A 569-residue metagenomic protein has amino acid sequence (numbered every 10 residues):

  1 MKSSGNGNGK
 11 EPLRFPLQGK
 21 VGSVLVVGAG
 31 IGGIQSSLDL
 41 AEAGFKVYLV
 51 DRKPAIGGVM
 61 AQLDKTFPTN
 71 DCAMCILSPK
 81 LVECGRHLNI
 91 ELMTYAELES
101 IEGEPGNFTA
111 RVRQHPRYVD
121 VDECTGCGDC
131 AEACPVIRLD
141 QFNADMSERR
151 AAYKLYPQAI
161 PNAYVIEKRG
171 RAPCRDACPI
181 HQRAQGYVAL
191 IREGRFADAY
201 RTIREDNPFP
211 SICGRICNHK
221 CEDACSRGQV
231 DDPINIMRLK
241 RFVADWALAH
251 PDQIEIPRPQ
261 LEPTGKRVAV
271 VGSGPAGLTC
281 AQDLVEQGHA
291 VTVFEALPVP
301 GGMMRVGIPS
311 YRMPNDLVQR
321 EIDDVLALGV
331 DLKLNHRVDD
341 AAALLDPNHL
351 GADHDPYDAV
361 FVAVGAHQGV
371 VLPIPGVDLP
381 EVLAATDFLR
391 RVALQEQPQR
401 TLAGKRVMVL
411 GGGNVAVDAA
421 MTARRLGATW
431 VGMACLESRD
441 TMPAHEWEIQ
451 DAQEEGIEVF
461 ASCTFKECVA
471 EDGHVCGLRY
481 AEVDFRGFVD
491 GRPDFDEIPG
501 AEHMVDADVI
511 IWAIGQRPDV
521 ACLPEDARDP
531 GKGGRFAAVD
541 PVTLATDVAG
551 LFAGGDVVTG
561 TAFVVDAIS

Functional and structural regions predicted by a protein language model:
K2, N6-F15, K53-P79, M93-E123 (+8 more regions): Non-heme iron-sulfur electron-transfer modules
K10-P12, D140-N162, D378-K405, F488-F563: FAD-site-proximal beta/loop scaffold in flavoenzymes
F15-G32, P263-A276, A403-G413: Beta1/beta-strand and adjacent pyrophosphate-binding region of the FAD-binding site in flavoprotein oxidoreductases
G30-I31, A55, D129, P208 (+3 more regions): Residue-level detector of alpha-helix initiation sites
D39-L40, L284, A423-L426: Aromatic pocket-lining residues of Rossmann-like dinucleotide-binding sites
L49, K53-G85, P161, A290-L332 (+1 more regions): Rossmann-like dinucleotide-binding cores of NAD(P)H-dependent redox enzymes
C84-E123, I191, D198, E262-V271 (+5 more regions): Feature captures the FAD/FMN-dependent oxidoreductase FAD-binding
G369-V377, Q399-S462, V558, V565-S569: Rossmann-like dinucleotide-binding core of oxidoreductases
